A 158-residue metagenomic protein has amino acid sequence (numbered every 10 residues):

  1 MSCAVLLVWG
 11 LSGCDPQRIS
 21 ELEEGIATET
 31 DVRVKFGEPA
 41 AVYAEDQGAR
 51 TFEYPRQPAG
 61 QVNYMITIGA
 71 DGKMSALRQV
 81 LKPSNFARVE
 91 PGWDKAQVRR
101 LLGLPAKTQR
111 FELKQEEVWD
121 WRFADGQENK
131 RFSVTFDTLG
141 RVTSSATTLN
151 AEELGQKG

Functional and structural regions predicted by a protein language model:
M1-S12: Sec-dependent bacterial lipoprotein signal peptides
C14-G158: Residues within mature, well-folded domains
